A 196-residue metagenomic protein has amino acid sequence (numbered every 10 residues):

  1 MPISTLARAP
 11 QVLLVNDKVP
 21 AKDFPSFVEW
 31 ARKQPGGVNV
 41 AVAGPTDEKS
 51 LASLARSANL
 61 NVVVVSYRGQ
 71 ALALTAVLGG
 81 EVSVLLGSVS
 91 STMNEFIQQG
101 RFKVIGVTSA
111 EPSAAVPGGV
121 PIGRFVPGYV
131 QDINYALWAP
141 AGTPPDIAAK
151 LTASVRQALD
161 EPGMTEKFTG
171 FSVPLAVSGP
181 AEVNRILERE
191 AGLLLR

Functional and structural regions predicted by a protein language model:
M1, L60-N61, F96-V107, A114-F125: Ligand-binding "clamshell"
M1-L72, V120-I122, P127, D132-K167: Hinge/capping helix and adjacent helix->loop/strand transition within the periplasmic-binding protein
L6, L85-N94: Ligand-binding clamshell of periplasmic/extracellular solute-binding protein-like
D17, S88-S90, T108-A110, A141: Short secondary-structure boundary segments
Q34-V38, L60, L78-L85, Q99-V104 (+1 more regions): Alpha-to-beta junction loops
A52-S57, A71-V82, N94-Q99, L187-E190: Short helices/loops that flank or line small-molecule/ion binding pockets
S57, Q98, P145-R196: An extracytoplasmic/periplasmic, membrane-proximal ligand-sensing/linker region
Y67, L86-S88, V107, S178: Short beta-strand and adjacent tight-turn residues that come in two discontinuous sequence segments and form the edges
